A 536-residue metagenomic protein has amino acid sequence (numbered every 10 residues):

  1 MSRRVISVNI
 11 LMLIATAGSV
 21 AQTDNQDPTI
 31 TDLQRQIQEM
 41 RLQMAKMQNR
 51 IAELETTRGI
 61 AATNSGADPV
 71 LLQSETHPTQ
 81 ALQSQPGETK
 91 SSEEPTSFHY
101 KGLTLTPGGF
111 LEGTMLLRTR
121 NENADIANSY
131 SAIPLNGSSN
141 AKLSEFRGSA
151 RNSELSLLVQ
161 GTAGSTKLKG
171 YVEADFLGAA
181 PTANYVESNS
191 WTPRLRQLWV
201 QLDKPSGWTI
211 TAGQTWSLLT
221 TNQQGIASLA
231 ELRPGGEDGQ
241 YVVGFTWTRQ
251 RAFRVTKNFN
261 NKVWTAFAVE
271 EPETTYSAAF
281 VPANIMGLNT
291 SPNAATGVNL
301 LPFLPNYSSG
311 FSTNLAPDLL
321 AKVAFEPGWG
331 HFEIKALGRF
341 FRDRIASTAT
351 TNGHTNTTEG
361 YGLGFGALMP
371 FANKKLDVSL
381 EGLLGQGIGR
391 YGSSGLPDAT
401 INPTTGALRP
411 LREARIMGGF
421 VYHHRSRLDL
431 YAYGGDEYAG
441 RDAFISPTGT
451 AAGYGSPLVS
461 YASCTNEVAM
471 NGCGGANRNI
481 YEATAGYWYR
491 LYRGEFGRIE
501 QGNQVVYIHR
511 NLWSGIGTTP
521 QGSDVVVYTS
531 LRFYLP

Functional and structural regions predicted by a protein language model:
S2-V20: Gram-negative bacterial Sec-dependent N-terminal signal peptides
V20-I126: N-terminal periplasmic/intermembrane-space "pro-region" immediately following the signal or transit peptide
S92-A283, T313-H331, M369-L384, I388-R390: Outer membrane beta-barrel
Y100, F146-N152, S188-L195, G244-T248 (+6 more regions): Transmembrane beta-barrel outer-membrane domains
N121-I126, T182-S190, Q223-A230, S277-M286 (+8 more regions): Outer-membrane beta-barrel translocator domains and adjoining extracellular loop/strand segments of Gram-negative
K169-G178, I334-F340, E437, Q504-Y507: Transmembrane beta-strand segments that form the barrel wall of outer-membrane beta-barrel proteins
P327-A483: Detector for outer-membrane/organellar transmembrane beta-barrel domains, recognizing the amphipathic beta-strand
G522-P536: Outer-membrane beta-barrel "beta-signal"
